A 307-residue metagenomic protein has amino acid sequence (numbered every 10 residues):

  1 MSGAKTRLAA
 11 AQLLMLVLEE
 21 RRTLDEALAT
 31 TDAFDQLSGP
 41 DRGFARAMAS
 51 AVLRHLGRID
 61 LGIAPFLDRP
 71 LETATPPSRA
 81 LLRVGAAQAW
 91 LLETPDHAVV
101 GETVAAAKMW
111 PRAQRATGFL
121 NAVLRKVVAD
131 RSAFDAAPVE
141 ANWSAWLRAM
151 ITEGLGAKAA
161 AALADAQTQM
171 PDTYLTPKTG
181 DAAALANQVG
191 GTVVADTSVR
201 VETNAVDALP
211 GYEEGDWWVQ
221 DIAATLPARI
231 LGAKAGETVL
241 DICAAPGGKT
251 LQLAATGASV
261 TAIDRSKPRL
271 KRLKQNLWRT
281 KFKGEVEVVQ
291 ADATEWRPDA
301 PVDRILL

Functional and structural regions predicted by a protein language model:
M1-L307: S-adenosylmethionine
